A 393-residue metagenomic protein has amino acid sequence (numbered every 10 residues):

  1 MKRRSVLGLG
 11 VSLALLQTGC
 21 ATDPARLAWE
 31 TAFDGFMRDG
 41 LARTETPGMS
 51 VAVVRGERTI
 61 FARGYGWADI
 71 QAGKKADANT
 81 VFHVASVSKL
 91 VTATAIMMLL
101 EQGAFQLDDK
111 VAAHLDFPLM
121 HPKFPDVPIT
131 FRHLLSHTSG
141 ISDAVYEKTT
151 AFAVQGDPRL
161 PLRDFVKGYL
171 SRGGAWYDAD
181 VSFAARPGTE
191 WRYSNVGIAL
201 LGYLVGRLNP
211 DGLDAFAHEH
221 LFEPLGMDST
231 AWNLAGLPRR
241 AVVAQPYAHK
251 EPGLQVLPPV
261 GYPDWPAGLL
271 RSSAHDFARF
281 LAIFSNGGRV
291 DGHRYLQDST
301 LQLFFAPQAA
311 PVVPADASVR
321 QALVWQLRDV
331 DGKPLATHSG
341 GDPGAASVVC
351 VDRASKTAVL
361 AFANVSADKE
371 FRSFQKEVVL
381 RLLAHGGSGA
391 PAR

Functional and structural regions predicted by a protein language model:
K2-L7: N-terminal export leaders
R26-V84, G174-A184, G253-L257: Short, conserved catalytic-motif segment at the N-terminal edge
D34-M37, V51, E57, V81-V111 (+2 more regions): Active-site SXXK
I60, T337-H338, A346-V365: Short, well-ordered beta-strand elements
D69, K123-D342: Short, surface-exposed loop or secondary-structure junction motifs that flank catalytic or metal-binding residues
Q106-P122, L225: Short, glycine/proline-biased beta-turn/loop segments that scaffold the active-site neighborhood
F305-A310, D316-S318, F362-R393: Short, gly/Ser/Thr-rich active-site loops of penicillin-recognizing serine hydrolases
